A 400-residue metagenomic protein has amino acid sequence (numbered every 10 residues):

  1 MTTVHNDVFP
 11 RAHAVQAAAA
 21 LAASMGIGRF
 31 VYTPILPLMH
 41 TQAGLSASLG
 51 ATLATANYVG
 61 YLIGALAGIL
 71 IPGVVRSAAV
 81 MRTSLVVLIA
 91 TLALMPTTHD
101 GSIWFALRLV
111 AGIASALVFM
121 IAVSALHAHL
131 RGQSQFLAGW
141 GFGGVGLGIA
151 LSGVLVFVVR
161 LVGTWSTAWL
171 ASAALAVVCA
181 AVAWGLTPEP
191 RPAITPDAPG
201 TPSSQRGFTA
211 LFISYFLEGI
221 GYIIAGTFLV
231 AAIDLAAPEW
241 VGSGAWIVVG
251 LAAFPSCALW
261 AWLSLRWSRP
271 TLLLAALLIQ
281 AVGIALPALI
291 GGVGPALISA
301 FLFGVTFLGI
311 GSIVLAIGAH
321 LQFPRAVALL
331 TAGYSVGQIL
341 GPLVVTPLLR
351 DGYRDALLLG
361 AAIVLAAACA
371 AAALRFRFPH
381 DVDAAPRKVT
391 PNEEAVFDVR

Functional and structural regions predicted by a protein language model:
T33, G207-G250, F254: Extracytoplasmic gate region of multi-pass secondary transporters
G44, R76, T97-S102, R131 (+1 more regions): Helix-breaking motifs and short loop linkers at transmembrane-helix boundaries and internal kinks in secondary membrane
G64-S77, S256-R269, L349: Helix-to-loop junctions at the C-terminal end of transmembrane segments in multipass secondary transporters
T91, S102-A111, G294-L302: Paired small-residue
G101, G132-S134, G139-P188: Helix-loop-helix hairpin linking two adjacent transmembrane segments in secondary transporters
L107-V145: Cytoplasmic helix-loop-helix junction between adjacent transmembrane helices in 12-TM secondary transporters
S268-V314: C-terminal transmembrane helical hairpin of 12-TM major facilitator-type secondary transporters
L321-R354, G360: A late C-terminal transmembrane helix in Major Facilitator Superfamily
